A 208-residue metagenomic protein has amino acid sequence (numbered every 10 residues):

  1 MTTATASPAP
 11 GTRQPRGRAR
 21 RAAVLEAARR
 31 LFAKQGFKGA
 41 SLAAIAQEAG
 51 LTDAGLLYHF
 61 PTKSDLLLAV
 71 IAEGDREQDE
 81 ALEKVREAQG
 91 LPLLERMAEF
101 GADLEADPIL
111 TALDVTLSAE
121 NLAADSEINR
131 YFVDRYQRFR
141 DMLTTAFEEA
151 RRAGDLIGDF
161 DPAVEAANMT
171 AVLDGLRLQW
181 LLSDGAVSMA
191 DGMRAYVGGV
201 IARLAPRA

Functional and structural regions predicted by a protein language model:
M1-A19, A208: N-terminal intrinsically disordered/low-complexity leader segments
T2, R20-A23, A27-A69: Helix-turn-helix
F60, T116-A124: Short helix-capping/turn signature of helix-turn-helix
A69, L82-L113, P162-M169: Hydrophobic alpha-helical connector segments
A72-Q78: Short, basic, alpha-helical segments at the C-terminal edge of helix-turn-helix-like DNA-binding modules
D79, K84, D107-I109, S126-A153 (+2 more regions): Amphipathic alpha-helical packing segments from all-alpha helical-bundle domains
L113-V115, F160-Q179, G192-V200: Hydrophobic alpha-helical segments that form the core of small-molecule binding pockets and/or dimer interfaces
